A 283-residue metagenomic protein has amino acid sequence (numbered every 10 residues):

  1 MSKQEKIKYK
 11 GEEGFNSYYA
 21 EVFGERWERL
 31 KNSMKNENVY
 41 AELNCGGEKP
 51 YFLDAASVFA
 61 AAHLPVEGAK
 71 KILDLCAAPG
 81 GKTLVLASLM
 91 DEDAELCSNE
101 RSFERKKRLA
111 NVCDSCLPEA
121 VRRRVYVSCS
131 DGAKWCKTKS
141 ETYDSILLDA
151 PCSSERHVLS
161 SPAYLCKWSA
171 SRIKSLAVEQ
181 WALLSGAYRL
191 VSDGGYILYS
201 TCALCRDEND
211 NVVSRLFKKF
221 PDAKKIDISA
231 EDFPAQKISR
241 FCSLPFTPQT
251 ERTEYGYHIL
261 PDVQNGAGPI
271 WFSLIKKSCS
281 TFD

Functional and structural regions predicted by a protein language model:
M1-D283: S-adenosylmethionine
